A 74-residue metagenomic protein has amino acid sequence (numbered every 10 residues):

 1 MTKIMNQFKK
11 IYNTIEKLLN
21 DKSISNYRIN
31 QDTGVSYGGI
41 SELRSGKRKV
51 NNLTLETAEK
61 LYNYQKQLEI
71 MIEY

Functional and structural regions predicted by a protein language model:
M1-I24: A short, Lys/Arg-rich alpha-helix, primarily the initiator
T2, E69-Y74: Short acidic DE-rich linear segments
K17, Q31, E42: DNA-binding alpha-helical recognition surfaces that contact promoter or target DNA
L19, N30, Y62: The alpha-helix within a helix-turn-helix
Y27: Residues within helix-turn-helix
S36-V50: Recognition helix of helix-turn-helix/homeodomain-like DNA-binding domains that insert into the DNA major groove
L55-M71: DNA major-groove recognition helix of helix-turn-helix/homeodomain DNA-binding modules
